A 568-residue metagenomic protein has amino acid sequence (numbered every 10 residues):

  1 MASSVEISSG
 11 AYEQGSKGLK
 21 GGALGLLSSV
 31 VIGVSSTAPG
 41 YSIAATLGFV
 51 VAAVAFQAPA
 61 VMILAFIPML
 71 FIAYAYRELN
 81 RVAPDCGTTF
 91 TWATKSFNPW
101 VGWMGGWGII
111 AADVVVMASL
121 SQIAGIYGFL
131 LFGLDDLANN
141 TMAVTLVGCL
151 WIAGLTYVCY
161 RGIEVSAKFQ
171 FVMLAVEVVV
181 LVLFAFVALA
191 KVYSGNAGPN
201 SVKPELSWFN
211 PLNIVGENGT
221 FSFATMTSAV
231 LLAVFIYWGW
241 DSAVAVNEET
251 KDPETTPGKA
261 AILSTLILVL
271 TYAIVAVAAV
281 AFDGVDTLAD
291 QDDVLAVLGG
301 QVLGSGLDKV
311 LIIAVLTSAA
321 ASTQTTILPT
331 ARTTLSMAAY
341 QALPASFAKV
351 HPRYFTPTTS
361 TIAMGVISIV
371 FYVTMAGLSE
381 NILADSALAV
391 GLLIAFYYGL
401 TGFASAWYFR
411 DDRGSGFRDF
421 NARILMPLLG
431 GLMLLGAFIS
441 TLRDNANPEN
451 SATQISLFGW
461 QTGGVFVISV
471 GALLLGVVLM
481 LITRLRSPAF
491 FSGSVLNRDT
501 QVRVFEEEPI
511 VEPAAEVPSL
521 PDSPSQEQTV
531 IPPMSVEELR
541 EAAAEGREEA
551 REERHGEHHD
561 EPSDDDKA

Functional and structural regions predicted by a protein language model:
M1-L24, G402-M426, N445-A568: Terminal cytosolic tails of multi-pass membrane transporters, especially the segment immediately following the final
A11, T91-T94, S121-L146, V180-L183 (+4 more regions): Helix-loop-helix connectors at the membrane interface of multi-pass transporters/channels
G15-S16, P59, G133-A143, A175-K309: Helix-loop-helix junctions that connect adjacent transmembrane segments in multi-pass membrane transporters
S42-V144, S264-I267, G464-G476: Extracellular loop-to-transmembrane helix junctions
G48-P59, L130-V144, I163-L174, D293-V294 (+6 more regions): Transmembrane helix-loop boundary segments of multi-pass membrane transporters
D85, G108-I123, Y237-T250, Y272 (+4 more regions): Membrane-helix boundary/coupling elements in multi-pass transport proteins
T91-A93, N98, L130-D135, S207-W208 (+3 more regions): TM-loop-TM module centered on a large, flexible mid-protein loop between adjacent transmembrane helices in multi-pass
A143-L206, A261-T265, L393-Y398, Y408-D412 (+1 more regions): Membrane-interface loop-to-helix entry segments
